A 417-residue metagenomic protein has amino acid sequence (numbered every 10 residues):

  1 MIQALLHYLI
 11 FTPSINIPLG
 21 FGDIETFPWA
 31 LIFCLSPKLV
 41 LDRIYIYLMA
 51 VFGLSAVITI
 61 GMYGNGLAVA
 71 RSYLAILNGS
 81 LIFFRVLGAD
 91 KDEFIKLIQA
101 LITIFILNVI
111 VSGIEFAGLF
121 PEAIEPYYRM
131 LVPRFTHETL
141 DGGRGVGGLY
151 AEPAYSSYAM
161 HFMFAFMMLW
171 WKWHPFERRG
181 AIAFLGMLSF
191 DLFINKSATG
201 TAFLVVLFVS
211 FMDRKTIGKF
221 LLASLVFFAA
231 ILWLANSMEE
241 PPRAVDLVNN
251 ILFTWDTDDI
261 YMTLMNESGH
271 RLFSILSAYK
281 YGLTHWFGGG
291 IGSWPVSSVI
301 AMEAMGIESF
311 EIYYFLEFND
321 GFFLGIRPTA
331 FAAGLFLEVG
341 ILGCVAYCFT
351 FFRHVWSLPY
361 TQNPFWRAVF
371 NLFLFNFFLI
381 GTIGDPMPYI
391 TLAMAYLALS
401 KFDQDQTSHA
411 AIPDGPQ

Functional and structural regions predicted by a protein language model:
M1-L39, F52-M62, V111, F375: N-terminal signal-anchor transmembrane segment
P13-T26, T59-S72, A151-Y158, R179-K219 (+3 more regions): Helix-loop-helix junctions and helix-breaking kinks within/between transmembrane helices of multi-pass membrane
W29-F33, L204, F208-V209, T350 (+1 more regions): Transmembrane alpha-helices of multi-pass inner-membrane enzymes
F33-C34, T59-F116, F208-F211, F375: Transmembrane alpha-helical segments and their membrane-water interfaces
Q99-Y127, E138-G142, G148-D213: Alpha-helical transmembrane segments of multi-pass inner-membrane proteins
I110, F116-L119, R214-M262: A membrane-periplasm/extracellular boundary helix in multi-pass inner-membrane enzymes that assemble envelope glycans
R178-G180, F322-F373: Hydrophobic transmembrane alpha-helices and their immediate junctions
D258-V339: Long extracytoplasmic/lumenal interhelical loops at the membrane interface of multi-pass membrane proteins
